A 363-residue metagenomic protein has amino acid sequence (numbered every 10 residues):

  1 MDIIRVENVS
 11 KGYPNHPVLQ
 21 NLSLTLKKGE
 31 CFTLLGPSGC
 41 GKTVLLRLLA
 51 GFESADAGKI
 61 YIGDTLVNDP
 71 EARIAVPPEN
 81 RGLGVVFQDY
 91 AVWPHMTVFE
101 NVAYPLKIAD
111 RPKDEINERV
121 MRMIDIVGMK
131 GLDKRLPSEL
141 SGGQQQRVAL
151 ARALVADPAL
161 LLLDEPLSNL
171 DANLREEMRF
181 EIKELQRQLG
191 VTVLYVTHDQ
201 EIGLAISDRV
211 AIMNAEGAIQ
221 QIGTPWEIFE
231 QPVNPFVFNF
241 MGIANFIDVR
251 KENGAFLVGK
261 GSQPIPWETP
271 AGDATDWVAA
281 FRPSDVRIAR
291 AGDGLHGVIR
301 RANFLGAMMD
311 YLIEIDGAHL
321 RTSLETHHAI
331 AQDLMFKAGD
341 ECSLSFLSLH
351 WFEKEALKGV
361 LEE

Functional and structural regions predicted by a protein language model:
L35-P37: The feature captures the beta-strand-to-loop junction immediately N-terminal to the Walker
T43-L46, V148: ABC ATPase nucleotide-binding domain helices that frame the ATP-binding cleft
A50: Helix-to-loop junction immediately C-terminal to a conserved catalytic motif
G58-P70: Conserved ABC transporter NBD signature motif
G82-G84, Q88, V92-F236: ABC ATPase nucleotide-binding domains
A244, A255-E363: Non-catalytic connector elements of ABC transporters
